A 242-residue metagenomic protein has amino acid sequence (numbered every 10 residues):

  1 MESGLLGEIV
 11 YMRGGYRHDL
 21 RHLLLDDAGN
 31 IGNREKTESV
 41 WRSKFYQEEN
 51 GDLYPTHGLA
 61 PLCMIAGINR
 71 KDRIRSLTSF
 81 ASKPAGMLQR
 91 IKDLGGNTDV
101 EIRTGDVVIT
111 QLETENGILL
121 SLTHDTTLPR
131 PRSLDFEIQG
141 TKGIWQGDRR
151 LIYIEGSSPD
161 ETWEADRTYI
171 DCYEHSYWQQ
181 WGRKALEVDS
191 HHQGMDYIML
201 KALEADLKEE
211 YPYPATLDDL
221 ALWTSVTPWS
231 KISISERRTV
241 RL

Functional and structural regions predicted by a protein language model:
M1-E101, R237: Predominantly a Rossmann-like dinucleotide-binding segment in NAD(P)-dependent oxidoreductases
G29, G86, R90-I102, E113-T114 (+2 more regions): C-terminal glycine/acidic-rich active-site capping loop/insertion
L59, C63, Q111, L200-K208 (+2 more regions): Non-transmembrane alpha-helical segments in soluble domains of secreted/periplasmic/extracellular proteins
T104, L122-R132: Glycine-rich phosphate/pyrophosphate-binding beta-alpha loops
A221, R238-L242: C-terminal lid/capping helical subdomain adjacent to the catalytic/cofactor pocket in oxidative enzymes
V226-E236: Short arginine-rich
